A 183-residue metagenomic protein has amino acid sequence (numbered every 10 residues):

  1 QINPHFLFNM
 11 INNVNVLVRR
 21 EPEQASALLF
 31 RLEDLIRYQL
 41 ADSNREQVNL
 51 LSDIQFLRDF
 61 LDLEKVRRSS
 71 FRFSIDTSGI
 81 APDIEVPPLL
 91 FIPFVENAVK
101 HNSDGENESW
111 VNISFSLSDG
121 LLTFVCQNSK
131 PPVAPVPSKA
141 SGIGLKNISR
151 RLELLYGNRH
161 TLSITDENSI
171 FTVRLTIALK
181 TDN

Functional and structural regions predicted by a protein language model:
Q1-T165, I170-T176: Two-component histidine phosphotransfer core
K180-N183: C-terminal end segment of the histidine kinase catalytic
